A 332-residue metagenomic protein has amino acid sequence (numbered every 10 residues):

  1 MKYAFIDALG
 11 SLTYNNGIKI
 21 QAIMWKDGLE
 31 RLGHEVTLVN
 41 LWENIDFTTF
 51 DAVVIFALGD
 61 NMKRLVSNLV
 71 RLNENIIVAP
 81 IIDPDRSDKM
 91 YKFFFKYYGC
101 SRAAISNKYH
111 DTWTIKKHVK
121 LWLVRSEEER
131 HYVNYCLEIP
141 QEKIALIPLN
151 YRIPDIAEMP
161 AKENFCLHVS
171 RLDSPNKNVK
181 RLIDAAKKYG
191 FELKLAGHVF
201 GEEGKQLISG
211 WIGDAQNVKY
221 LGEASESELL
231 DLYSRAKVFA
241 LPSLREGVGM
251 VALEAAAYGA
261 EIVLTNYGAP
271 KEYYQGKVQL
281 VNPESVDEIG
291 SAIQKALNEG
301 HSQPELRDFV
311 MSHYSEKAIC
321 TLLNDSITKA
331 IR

Functional and structural regions predicted by a protein language model:
G17, N298-A330: A charged, aromatic-enriched C-terminal amphipathic alpha-helix characteristic of glycosyltransferases across folds
C100-W122, H131: Membrane-proximal helix-turn-helix segments that form the acceptor-binding/catalytic region of lipid-linked
E158-K177, I183-G190, K194: Conserved donor-binding/catalytic core segment of Leloir-type glycosyltransferases
Q206-S227: Nucleotide-activated donor-binding/catalytic signature segment of Leloir-type glycosyltransferases, i.e., the conserved
E223, D231-A236: Short alpha-helical donor nucleotide-sugar binding micro-motif in glycosyltransferases
L244: Aromatic "clamp/platform" in nucleotide-sugar-dependent glycosyltransferases that forms part of the donor/acceptor
A252, E261-L264: Short hydrophobic beta-strand element within catalytic cores of glycosyltransferases and related nucleotide-activated
G276-V286, Q294-G300: Conserved acidic donor-binding segment of nucleotide-sugar-dependent glycosyltransferases
